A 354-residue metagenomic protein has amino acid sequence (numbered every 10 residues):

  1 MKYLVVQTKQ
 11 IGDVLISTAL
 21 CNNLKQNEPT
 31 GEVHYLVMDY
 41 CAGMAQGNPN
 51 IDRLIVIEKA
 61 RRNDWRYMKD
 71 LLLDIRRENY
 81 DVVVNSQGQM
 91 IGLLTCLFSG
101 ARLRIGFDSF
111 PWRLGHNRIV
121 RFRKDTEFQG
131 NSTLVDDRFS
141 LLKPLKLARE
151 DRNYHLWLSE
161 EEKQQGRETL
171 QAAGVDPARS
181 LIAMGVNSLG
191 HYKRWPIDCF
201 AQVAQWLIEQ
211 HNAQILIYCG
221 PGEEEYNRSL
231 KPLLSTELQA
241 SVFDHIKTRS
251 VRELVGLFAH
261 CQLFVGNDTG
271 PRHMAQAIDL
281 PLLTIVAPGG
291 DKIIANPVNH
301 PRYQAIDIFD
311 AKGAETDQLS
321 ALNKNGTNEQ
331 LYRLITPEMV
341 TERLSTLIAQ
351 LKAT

Functional and structural regions predicted by a protein language model:
M1-T354: Catalytic machinery of carbohydrate-active enzymes, primarily nucleotide-sugar-dependent glycosyltransferases
